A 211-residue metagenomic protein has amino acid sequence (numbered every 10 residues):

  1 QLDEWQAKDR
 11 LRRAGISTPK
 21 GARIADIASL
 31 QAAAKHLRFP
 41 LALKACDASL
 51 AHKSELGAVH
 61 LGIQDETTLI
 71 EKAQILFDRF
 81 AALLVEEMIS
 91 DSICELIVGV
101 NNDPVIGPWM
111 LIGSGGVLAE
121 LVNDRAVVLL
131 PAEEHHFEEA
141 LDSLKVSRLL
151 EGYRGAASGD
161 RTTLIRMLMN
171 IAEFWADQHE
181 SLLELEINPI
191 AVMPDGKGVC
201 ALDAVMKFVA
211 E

Functional and structural regions predicted by a protein language model:
Q1-E211: ATP-dependent carboxylate/acyl-activation modules
